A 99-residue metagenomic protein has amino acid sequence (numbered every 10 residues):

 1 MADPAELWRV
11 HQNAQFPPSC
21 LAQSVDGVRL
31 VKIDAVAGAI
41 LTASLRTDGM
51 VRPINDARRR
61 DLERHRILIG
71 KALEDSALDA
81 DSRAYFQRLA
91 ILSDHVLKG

Functional and structural regions predicted by a protein language model:
M1-S19: Low-complexity intrinsically disordered segments
D3-W8, K32, H65, L89: Alpha-helical structural motif
P4-A5, G38, R66, S82: Short amphipathic alpha-helical segments that mediate assembly, nucleic-acid/protein binding, or membrane association
A14-H65: Amphipathic alpha-helical interaction modules
L41, L45, I67-G70, E74 (+1 more regions): Alpha-helical repeat scaffolds in large eukaryotic proteins
I54, K71, A77-L78: Residue-level detector of alpha-helix boundaries and kinks
L62, R66-G70, F86, A90-S93: Generic L/I/V-rich hydrophobic alpha-helical segments across diverse proteins
D75-G99: Amphipathic alpha-helical binding modules
